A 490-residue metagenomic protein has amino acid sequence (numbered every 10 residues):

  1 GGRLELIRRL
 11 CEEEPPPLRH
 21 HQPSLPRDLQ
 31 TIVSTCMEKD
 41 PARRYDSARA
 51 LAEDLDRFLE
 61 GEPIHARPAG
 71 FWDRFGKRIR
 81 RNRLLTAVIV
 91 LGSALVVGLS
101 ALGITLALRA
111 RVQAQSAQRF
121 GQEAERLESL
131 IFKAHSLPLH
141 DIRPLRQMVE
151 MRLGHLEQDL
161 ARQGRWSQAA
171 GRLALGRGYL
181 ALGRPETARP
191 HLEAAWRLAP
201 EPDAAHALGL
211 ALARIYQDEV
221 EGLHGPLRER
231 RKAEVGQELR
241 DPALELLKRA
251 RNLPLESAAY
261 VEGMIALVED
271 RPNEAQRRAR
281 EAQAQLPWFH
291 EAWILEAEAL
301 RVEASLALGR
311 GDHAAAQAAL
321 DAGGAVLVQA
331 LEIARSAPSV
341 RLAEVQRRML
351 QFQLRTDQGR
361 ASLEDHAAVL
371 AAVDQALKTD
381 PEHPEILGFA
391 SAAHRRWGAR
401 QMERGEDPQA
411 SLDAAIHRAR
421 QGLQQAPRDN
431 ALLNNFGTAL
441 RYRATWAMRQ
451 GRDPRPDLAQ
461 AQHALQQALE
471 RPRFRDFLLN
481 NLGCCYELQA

Functional and structural regions predicted by a protein language model:
G1-R80, A188: C-terminal lobe helix-coil module of Hanks-type protein kinase domains
Q22, L160-R165, L198-A199, N252-P254 (+5 more regions): A structural motif in tetratricopeptide-repeat
R83-K248, N252-A259, A299, S305-L306 (+4 more regions): Charged/polar helix/coil "stalk" or linker segments at domain boundaries
Q168, E201-D203, L255, F289 (+4 more regions): Residue-level recognition of tetratricopeptide repeat
L173-R177, H206-L210, Y260-M264, I294-R301 (+4 more regions): Conserved alpha-helical positions within TPR/SEL1-like repeat arrays
